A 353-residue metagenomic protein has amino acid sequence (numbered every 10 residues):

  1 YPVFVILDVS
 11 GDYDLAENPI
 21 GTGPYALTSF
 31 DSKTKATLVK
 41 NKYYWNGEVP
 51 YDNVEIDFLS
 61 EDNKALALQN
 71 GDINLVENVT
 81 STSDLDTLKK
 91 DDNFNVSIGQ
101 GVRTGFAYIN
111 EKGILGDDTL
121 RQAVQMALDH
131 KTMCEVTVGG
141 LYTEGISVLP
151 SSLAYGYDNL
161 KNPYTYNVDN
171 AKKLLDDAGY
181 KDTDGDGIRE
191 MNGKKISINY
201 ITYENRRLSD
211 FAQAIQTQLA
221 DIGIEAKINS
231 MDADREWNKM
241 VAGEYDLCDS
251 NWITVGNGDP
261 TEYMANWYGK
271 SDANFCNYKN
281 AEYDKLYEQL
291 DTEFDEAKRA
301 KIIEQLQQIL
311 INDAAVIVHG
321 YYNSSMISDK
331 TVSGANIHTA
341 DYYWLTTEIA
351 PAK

Functional and structural regions predicted by a protein language model:
Y1-V49, N53, N63, V168-D169 (+2 more regions): Gly/Pro-rich hinge or "lid" segments in bacterial periplasmic/extracellular proteins
Y13, N41-D86, E225-K227, D232-A233: Ligand-site clamp/hinge motif
G23-A26, A36-T37, D52-F58, K195-E204 (+1 more regions): Short, well-ordered beta-strand elements
V39, G116-T217, Q305: Append "and occasionally in soluble cytosolic enzymes with long acidic Gly/Pro-rich linkers
Y44-G47, K112-L120: Short helix-loop capping/hinge motifs at secondary-structure junctions, enriched in acidic/polar residues
V79-D91, T254-D259: A ligand-binding cleft/hinge motif common to bilobed small-molecule-binding domains
A127-D158, R207-Q216, M240-K353: Detector for C-terminal structural segments
K181-T254, S324: Ligand/substrate-recognition segments at binding pockets and active sites
